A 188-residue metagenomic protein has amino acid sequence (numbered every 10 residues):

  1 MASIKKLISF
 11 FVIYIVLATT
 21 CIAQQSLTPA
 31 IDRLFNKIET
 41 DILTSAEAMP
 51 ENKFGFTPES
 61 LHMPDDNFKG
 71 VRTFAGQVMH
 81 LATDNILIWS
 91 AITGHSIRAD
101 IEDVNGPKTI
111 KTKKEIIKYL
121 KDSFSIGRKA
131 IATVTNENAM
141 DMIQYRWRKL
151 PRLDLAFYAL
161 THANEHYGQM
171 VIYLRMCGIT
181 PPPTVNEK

Functional and structural regions predicted by a protein language model:
M1-F11: Bacterial N-terminal signal peptides that target proteins for export
S9-T20: Bacterial N-terminal signal peptides
A23-Q25: Boundary of Sec targeting at the N-terminus
L27-A30, L34-F35: N-terminal beta-strand motif that seeds the catalytic metal site of vicinal oxygen chelate
D32, T40-L43, G55-V104, Q144-K188: Short, contiguous alpha-helical
D41-T44, A48, I126-A130, Q169: Solvent-exposed, charged/polar functional surfaces in cytosolic regulatory/catalytic domains
E47-F56, I131-M140, M176-P182: Surface-exposed helix-capping loop/turn segments at secondary-structure junctions
K108-M142, R152-N164: Acidic/histidine-rich alpha-helical segments that form the ligand environment of transition-metal centers
